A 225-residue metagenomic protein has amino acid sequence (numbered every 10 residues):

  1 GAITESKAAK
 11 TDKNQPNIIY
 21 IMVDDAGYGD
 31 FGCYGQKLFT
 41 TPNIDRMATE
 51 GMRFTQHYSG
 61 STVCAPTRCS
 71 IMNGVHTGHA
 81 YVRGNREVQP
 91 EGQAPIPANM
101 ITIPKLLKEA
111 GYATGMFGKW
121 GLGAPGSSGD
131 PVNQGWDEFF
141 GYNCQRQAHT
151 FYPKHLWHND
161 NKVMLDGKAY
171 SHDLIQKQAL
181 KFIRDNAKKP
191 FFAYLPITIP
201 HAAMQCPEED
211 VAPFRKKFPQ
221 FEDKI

Functional and structural regions predicted by a protein language model:
G1-I225: Formylglycine-dependent sulfatase
